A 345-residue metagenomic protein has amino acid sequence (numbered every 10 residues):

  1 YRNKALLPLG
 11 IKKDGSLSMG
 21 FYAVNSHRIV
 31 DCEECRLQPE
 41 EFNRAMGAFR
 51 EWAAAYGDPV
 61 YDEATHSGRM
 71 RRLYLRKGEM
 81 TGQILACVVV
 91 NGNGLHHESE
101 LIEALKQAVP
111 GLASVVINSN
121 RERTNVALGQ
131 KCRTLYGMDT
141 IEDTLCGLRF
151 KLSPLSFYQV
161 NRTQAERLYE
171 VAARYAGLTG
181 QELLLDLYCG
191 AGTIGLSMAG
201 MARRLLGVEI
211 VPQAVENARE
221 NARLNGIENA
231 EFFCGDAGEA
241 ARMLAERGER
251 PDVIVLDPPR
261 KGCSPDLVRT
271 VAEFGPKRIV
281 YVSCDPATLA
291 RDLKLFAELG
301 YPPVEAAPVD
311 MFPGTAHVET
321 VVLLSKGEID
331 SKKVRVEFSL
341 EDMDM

Functional and structural regions predicted by a protein language model:
Y1-V60, E79-M80, L95: Extended interfacial segments that mediate partner engagement and assembly in macromolecular machines
P8-K12, R76, V89-N91, S325-G327 (+1 more regions): Solvent-exposed residues in well-ordered beta-strands and their adjoining turns, especially edge/terminal strands
G20-A23, C87-V89, A218: Short, acidic/hydrophobic/Gly-rich beta-strand patch recurrent on exposed beta strands that often constitutes part
H27-R28, E34, T81, V90-N93 (+2 more regions): Polybasic, low-complexity RNA-engagement segments
E63-A64, R72-R76, P308-M311: Short, solvent-exposed loop/turn elements at beta->coil junctions and helix N-caps that rim active or binding pockets
L75, T81-N91, R149-S153, V253: Short, aliphatic-rich beta-strand segments
H97-M345: Rossmann-like S-adenosyl-L-methionine
